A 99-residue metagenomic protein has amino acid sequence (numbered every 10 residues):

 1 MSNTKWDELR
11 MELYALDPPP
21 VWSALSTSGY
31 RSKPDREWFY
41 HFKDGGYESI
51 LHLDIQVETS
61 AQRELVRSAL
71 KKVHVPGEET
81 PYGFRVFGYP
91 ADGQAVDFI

Functional and structural regions predicted by a protein language model:
M1-G83, Y89-I99: Structured alpha/beta or helical-core interaction and ligand-binding surfaces enriched in interleaved
